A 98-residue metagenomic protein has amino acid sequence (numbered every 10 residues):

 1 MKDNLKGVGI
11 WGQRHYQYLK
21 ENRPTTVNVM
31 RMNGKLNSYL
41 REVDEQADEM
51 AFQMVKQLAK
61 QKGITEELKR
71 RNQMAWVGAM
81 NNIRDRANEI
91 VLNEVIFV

Functional and structural regions predicted by a protein language model:
M1-V98: Extended, charged helical/alpha-beta scaffold domains that provide interaction surfaces
